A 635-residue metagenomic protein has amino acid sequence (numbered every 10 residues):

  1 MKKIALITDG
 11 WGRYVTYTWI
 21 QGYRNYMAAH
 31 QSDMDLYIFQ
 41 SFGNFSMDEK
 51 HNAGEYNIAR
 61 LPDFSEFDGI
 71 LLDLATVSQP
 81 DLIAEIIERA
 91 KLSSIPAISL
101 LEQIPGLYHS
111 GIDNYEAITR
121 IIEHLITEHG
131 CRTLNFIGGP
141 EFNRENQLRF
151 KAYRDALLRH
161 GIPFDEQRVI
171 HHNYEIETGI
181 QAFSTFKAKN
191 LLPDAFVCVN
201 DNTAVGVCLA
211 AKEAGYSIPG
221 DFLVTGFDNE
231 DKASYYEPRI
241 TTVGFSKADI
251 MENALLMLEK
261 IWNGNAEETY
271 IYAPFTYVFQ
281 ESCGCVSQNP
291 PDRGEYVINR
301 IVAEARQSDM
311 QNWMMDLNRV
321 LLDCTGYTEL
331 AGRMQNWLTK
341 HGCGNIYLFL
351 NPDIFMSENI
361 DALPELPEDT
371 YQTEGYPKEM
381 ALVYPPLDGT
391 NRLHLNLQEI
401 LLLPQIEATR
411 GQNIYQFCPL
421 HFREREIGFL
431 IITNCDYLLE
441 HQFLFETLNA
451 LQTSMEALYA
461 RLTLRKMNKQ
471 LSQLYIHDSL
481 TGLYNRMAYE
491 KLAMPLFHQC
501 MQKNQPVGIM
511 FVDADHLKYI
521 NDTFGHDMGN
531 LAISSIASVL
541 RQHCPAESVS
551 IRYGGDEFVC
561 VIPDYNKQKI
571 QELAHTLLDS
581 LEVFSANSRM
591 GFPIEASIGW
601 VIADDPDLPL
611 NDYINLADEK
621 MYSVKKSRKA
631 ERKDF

Functional and structural regions predicted by a protein language model:
M1-E49, A53-D316, C324: Bacterial carbohydrate/catabolite-sensing allosteric modules
R293, H526, Q571-L578, E582 (+2 more regions): Catalytic-core segments of nucleotide cyclases and related cyclic-nucleotide turnover enzymes
D316-V320, R465-R486, H498: Amphipathic HAMP/coiled-coil signal-transducing linker helices that couple sensory inputs to cytosolic output domains
S472-L492, V512-H526, S534: Conserved nucleotide-binding and Mg2+-coordinating catalytic segments in signaling enzymes
S472-Q473, R486-P506, A537-P545: Short regulatory alpha-helical coupling segments that immediately precede and/or link into cyclic nucleotide signaling
N504, L517, S535-I536, F558 (+1 more regions): Hydrophobic framework residues that shape the active-site pocket of cyclic nucleotide turnover catalytic cores
G529, I551-E557: Short glycine- and acidic-residue-rich catalytic loops of nucleotidyl-transferase/cyclase enzymes
V549-R552, F592: A short pre-motif secondary-structure segment
